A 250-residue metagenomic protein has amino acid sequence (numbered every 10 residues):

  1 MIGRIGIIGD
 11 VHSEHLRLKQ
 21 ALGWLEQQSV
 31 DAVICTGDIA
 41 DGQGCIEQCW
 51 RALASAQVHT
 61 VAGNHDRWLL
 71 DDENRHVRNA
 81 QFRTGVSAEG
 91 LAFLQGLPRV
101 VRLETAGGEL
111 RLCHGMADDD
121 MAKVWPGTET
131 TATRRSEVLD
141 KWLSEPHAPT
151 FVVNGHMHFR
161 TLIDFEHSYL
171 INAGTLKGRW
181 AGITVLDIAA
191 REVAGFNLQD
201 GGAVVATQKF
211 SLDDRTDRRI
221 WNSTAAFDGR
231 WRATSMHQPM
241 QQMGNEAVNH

Functional and structural regions predicted by a protein language model:
I2-G96: Core catalytic region of metal-dependent phosphoesterases/phosphodiesterases, especially metallo-beta-lactamase-like
R4, E109, A203-V205: Short, mixed charged/polar active-site loops that provide acid/base catalysis or chelate metal/phosphate cofactors
D10, G63, L112, N154-H156 (+2 more regions): Intrinsically disordered, low-complexity regions enriched for glutamine and histidine
G42, W68-L70, D120, W180 (+1 more regions): Generic structural signal for helix capping and beta-alpha/helix-loop junctions
Q57, V86, P98, H147 (+3 more regions): Generic secondary-structure transition motif, activating predominantly at the C-termini of alpha-helices
D72-N74, V124-W125, T207-Q208: Short aromatic-enriched loop/helix-cap "lid" or pocket-rim segments at secondary-structure transitions that line
A80-A181, V185-D200: Acidic, His/Gly-enriched loop-helix segments that form or flank divalent-metal centers in metallo-dependent hydrolases
T161-H250: Acidic, His/Gly-rich catalytic cores of divalent-metal-dependent hydrolytic chemistry
